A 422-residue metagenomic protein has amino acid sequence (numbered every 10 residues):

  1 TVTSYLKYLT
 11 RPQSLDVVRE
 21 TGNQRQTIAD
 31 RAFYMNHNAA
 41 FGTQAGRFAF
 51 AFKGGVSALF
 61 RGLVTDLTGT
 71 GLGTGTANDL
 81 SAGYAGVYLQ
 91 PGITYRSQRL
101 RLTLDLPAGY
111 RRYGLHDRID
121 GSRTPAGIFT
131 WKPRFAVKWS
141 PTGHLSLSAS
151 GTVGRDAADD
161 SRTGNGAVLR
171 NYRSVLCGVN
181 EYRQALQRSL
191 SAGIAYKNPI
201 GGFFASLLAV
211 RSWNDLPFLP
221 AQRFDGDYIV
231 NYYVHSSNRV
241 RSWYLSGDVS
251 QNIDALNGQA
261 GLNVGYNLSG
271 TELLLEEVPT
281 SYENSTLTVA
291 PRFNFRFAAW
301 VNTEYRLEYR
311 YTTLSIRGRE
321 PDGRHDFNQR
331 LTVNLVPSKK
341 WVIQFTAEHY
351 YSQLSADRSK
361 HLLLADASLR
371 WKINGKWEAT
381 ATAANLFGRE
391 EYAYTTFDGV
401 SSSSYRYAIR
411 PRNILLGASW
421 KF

Functional and structural regions predicted by a protein language model:
T1-Q13, T21-F422: Exposed, low-structure sequence patches enriched in small/polar residues
